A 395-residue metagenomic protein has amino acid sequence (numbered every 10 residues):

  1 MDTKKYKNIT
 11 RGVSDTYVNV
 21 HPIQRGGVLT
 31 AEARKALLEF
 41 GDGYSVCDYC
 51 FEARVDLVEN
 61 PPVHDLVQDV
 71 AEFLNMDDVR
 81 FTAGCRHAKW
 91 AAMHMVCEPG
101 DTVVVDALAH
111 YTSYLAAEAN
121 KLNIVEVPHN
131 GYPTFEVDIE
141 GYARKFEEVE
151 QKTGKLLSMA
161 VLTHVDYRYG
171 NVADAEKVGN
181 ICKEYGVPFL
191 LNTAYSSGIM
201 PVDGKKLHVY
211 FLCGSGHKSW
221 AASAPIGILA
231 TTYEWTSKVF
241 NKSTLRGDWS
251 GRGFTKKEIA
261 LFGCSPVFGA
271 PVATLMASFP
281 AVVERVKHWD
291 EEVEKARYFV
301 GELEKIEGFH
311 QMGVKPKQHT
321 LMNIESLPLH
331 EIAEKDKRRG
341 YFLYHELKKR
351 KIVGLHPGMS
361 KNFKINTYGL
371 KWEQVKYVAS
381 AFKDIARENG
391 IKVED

Functional and structural regions predicted by a protein language model:
M1, E147-E148, K152-K155, E284 (+2 more regions): PLP-dependent enzyme catalytic core of the Aspartate aminotransferase-like
M1-A53, L261, G369: N-terminal "arm"/small-domain region of PLP-dependent enzymes with the aminotransferase-like
A33-A36, F40-M95: Conserved N-terminal alpha-helix of the aminotransferase class I/II PLP-enzyme fold
E98-L156: PLP-dependent aminotransferase-like
F135-G198: Active-site phosphate-binding strand-loop segment of PLP-dependent enzymes
D203-H217: Conserved active-site segment immediately N-terminal to the catalytic lysine that forms the internal aldimine
G216-Q318: Active-site C-terminal subdomain of aminotransferase-like
V293, R297, F309-E346, G369-K371: Conserved PLP-binding catalytic core of the aspartate aminotransferase-like
